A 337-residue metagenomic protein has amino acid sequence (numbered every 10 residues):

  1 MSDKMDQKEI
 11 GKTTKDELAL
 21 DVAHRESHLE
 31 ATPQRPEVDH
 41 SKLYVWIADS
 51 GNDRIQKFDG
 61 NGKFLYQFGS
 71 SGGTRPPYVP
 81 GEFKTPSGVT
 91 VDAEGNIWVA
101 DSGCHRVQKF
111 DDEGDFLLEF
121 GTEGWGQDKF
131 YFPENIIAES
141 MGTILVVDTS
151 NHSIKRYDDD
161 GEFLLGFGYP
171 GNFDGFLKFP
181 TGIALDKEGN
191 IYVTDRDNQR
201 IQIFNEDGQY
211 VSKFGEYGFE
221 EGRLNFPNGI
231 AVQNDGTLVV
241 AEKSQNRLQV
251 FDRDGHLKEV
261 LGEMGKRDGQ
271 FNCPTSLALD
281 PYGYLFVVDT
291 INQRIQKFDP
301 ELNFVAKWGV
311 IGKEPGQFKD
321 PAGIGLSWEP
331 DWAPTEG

Functional and structural regions predicted by a protein language model:
M1-G337: Eukaryotic scaffold repeat domains enriched in small/polar residues
